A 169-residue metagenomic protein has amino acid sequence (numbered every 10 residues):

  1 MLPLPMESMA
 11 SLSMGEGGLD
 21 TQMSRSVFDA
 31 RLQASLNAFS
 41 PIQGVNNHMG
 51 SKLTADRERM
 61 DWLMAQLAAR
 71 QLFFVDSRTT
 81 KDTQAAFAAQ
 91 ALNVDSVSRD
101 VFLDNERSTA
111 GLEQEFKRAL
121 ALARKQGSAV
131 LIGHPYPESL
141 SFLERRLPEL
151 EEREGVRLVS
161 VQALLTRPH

Functional and structural regions predicted by a protein language model:
M1-H169: Catalytic-site microenvironment of enzymes that process N-acetyl-hexosamine-containing cell-wall polysaccharides
